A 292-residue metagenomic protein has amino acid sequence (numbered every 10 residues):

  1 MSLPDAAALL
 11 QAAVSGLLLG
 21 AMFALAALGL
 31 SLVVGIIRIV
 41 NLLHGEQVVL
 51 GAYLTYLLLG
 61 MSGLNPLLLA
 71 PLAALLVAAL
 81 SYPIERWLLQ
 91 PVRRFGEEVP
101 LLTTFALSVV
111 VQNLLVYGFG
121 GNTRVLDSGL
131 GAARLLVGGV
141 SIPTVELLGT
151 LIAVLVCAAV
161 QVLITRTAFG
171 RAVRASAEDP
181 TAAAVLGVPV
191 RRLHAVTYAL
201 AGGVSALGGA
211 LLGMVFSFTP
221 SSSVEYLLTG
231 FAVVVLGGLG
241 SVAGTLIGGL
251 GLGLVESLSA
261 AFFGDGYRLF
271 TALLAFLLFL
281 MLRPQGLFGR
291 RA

Functional and structural regions predicted by a protein language model:
M1-L25, L54, N65-L69, F95-L102 (+3 more regions): Membrane-interfacial amphipathic/re-entrant helices at transmembrane-helix boundaries
M1-L9, R86-R94, P284-A292: Transmembrane alpha-helical segments of polytopic membrane transport and secretion proteins
P4-G16, I142, I164, A168 (+3 more regions): Inter-helical junctions in multi-pass inner-membrane proteins, predominant in energy-converting antiporter-like
A8, G118, E178-V185, P189-R192 (+1 more regions): Cytosolic-side transmembrane-helix boundaries in multi-pass membrane proteins
A8-G60, P83, W87-V99, L236-A243: Single transmembrane alpha-helix segments in multi-pass membrane proteins
L19, S141-T219, V242-G248: Helix-loop-helix "hairpin" substructures at the membrane interface of multi-pass membrane proteins
L30, G63-L107, L114, I247-L252 (+1 more regions): Alpha-helical transmembrane segments within multi-pass membrane transporters and channels
P91-R166, L193-V196, L258, F263 (+2 more regions): Transmembrane helix-bundle core of multi-pass membrane transporters and related energy-transducing complexes
